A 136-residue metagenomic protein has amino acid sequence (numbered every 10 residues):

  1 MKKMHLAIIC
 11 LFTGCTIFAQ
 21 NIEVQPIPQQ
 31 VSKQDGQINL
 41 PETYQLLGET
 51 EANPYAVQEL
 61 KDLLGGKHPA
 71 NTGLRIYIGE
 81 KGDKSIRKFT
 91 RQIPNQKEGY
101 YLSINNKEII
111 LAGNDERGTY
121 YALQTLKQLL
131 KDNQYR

Functional and structural regions predicted by a protein language model:
M1-E23: Bacterial Sec-dependent N-terminal signal peptides
A19-R136: Acidic, contiguous N-terminal accessory segments
